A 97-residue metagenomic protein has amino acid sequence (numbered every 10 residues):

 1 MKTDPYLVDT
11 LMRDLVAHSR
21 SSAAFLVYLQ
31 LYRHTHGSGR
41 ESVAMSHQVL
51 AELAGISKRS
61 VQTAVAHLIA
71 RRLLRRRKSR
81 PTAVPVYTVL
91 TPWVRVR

Functional and structural regions predicted by a protein language model:
M1-L53: Short recognition helix of helix-turn-helix/winged-helix DNA-binding domains
S57-R97: Winged-helix/helix-turn-helix nucleic-acid-interaction surface
